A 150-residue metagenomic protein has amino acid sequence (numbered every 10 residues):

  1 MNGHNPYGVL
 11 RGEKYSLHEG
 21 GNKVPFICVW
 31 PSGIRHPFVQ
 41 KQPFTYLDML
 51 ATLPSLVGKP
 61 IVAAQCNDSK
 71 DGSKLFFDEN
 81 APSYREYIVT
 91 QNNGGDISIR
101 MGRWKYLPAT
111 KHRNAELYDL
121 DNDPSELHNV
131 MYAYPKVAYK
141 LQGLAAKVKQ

Functional and structural regions predicted by a protein language model:
M1-N22, G33-R35, Q42-L120, S125 (+1 more regions): C-terminal cap/loop subdomain of S1 sulfatases and analogous C-terminal strand-loop tails that border
F26-C28: Short glycine- and hydrophobic/aromatic-rich loop-to-beta-strand nucleating segment in the catalytic cores
Q91-N92, A133, K140: Compositionally biased, intrinsically disordered low-complexity segments
I99, A138-L141: Hydrophobic packing residues in well-ordered alpha-helices of helical domains and bundles
K105-Y106, M131, Q142: Residue-level detection of beta-strand scaffold positions
H128-K136: Active-site-proximal N-terminal segment of extracellular/periplasmic enzymes that hydrolyze or transfer
K140-Q150: Charge-dense polyanion-binding interfaces
